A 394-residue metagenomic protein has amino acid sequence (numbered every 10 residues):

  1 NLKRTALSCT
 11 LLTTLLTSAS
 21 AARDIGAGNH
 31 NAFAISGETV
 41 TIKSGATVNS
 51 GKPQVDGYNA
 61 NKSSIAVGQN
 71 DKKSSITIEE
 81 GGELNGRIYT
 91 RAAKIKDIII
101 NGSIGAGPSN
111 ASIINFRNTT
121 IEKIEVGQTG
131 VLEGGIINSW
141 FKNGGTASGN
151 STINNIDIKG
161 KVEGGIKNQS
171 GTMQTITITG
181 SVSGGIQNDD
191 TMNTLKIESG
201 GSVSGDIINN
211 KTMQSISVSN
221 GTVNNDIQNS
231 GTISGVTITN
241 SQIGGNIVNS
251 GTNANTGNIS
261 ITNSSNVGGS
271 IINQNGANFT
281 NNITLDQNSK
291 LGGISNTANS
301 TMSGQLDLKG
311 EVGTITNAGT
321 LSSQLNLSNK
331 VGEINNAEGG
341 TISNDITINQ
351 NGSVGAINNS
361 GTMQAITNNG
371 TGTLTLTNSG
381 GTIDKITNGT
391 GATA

Functional and structural regions predicted by a protein language model:
N1-A22: Gram-negative bacterial Sec-dependent N-terminal signal peptides
K3-R4, S250-N253: Short, surface-exposed loop and linker segments with low hydrophobicity and enrichment for Pro/Ser/Thr
A19-A22, A27, A34: Boundary at the C-terminal end of the N-terminal hydrophobic targeting segment
N31, E38, S44-A46, S50-G51 (+46 more regions): The right-handed parallel beta-helix/beta-solenoid scaffold, focusing on the short coil/turn and N-cap positions
P53-N61: Surface-exposed intrinsically disordered loops and tails
G68: Extracellular glycan-interaction patches encoded by glycine-rich segments
